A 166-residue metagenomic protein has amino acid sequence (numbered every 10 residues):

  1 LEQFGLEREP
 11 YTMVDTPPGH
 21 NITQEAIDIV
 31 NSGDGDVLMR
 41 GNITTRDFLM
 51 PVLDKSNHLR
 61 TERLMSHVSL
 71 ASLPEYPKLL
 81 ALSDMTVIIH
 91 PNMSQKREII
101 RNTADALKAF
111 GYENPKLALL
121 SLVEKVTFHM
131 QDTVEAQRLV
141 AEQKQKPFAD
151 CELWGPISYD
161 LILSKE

Functional and structural regions predicted by a protein language model:
L1-E166: Anion-binding alpha/beta catalytic cores of soluble intermediary-metabolism enzymes, centered on
